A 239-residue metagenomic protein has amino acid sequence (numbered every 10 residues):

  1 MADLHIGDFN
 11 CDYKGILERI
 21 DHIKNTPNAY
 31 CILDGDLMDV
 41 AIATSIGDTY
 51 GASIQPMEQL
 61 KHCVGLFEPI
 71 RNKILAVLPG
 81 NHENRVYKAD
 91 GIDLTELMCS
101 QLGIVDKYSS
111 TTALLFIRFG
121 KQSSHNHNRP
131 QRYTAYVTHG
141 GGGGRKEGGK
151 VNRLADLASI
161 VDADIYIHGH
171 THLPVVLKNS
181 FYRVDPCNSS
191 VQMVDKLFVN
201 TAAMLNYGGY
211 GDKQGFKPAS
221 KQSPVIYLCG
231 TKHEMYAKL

Functional and structural regions predicted by a protein language model:
M1-A2, Y30-D36, I74-N81, Y108 (+3 more regions): Active-site neighborhood of phospho(di)ester-bond hydrolases with catalytic His/Asp-centered motifs
M1-S109: Core catalytic region of metal-dependent phosphoesterases/phosphodiesterases, especially metallo-beta-lactamase-like
L17, T95-S100, L115-G120, V175-V184: Short, well-ordered amphipathic alpha-helices
E68-P69, G91-G103, H127-R129, A155-I160 (+1 more regions): Short, surface-exposed basic-aromatic patches at helix termini and helix-loop junctions that form
D106-S110, K217-S220: A short catalytic or substrate-binding loop motif that flags glycine-/basic-rich loops and adjacent residues that bind
T112-L114, S223: Short, acidic/polar N-cap/turn motifs at the starts of alpha helices
L114-G144: Core dinuclear metal-dependent hydrolase active-site scaffold
Q131-A135, G141-A237: Conserved beta-sheet core of the metallophosphoesterase superfamily
